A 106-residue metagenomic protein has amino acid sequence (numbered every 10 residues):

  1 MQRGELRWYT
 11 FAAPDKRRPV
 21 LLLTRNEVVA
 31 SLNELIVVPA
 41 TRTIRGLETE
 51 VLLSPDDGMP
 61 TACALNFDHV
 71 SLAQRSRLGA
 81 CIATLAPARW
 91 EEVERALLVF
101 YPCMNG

Functional and structural regions predicted by a protein language model:
D15-P55: Compact nucleic-acid interaction/catalytic patches
D57-G106: C-terminal terminal-subdomain/extension
